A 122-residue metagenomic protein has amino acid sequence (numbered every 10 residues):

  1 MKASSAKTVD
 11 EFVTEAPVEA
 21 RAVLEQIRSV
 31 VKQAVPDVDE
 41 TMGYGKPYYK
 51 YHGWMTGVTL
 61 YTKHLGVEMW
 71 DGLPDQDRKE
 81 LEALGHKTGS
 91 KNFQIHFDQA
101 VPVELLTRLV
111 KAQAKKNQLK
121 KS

Functional and structural regions predicted by a protein language model:
M1-S122: Charge-dense, helix-prone N-terminal extensions
